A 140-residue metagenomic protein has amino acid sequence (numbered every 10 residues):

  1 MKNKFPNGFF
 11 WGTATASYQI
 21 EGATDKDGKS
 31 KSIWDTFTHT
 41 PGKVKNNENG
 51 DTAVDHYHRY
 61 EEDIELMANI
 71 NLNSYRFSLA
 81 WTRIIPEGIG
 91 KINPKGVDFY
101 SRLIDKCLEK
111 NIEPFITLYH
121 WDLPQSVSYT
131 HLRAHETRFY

Functional and structural regions predicted by a protein language model:
M1-R59, D63-N69: N-terminal carbohydrate-binding accessory modules
S17, H120, E136: Short, flexible active-site-adjacent loop segments at beta-strand->alpha-helix junctions, enriched in small/polar
Q19-E21, I84-P86, L123: Flexible loop/turn segments at secondary-structure boundaries
K26-K29, G90-I92, Y129: Short, glycine/charged-enriched secondary-structure capping and boundary segments
N49-T52, H56, I89-G96, L132-R133: Residue-level preference for long, well-ordered alpha-helices that form the structural scaffold of enzyme catalytic
I64-I70, Y75-Y119: Aromatic-lined substrate-binding rim segments of carbohydrate-active enzymes
W121-V127: Catalytic cores of eukaryotic secretory-pathway lumenal/extracellular enzymes that build and remodel glycoconjugates
T130-F139: Conserved small/polar residues in nucleotide/adenosyl-binding loops
